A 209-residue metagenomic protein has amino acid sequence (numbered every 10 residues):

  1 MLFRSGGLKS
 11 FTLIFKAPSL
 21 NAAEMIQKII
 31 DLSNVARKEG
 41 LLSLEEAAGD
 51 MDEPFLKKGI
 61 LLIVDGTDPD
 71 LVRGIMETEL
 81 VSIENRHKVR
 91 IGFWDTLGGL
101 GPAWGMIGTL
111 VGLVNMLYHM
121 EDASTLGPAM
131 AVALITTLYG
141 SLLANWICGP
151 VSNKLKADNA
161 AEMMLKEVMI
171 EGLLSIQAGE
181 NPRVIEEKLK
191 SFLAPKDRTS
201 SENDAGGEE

Functional and structural regions predicted by a protein language model:
M1-R90, A161-E209: Large intracellular
S82-D158: Helix-termination/interfacial motifs at the ends of transmembrane alpha-helices
